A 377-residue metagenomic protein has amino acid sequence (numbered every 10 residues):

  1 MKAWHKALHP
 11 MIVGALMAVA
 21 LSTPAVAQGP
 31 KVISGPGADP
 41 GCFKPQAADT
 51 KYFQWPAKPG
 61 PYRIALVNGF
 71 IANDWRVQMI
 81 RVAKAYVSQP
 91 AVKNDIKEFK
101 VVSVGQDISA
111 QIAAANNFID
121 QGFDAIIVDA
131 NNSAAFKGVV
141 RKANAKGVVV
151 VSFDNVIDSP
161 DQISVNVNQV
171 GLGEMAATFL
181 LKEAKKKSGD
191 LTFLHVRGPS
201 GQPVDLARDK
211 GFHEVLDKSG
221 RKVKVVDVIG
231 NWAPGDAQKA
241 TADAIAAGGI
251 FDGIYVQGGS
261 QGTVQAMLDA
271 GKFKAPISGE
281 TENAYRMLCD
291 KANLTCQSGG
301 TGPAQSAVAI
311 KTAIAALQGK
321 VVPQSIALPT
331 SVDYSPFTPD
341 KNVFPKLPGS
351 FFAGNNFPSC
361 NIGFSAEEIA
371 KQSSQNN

Functional and structural regions predicted by a protein language model:
K2-V13: Bacterial N-terminal signal peptides that target proteins for export
Q28-Y62, V215, V308-N377: Hinge/cleft segment of the Venus flytrap/periplasmic-binding protein
G37-V82, Y86, K100-A113, A130-S133 (+2 more regions): Extracytoplasmic "Venus flytrap"
C42-Y52, Q111, V165-L191, A207 (+3 more regions): Hydrophobic alpha-helical segments within soluble ligand-binding/sensing domains
I64-N68, A72, A83-K84, M175-G220 (+3 more regions): An alpha-beta-alpha
Q89-V104, L191-H195, L216-P234: Short beta-strand elements in bilobed, periplasmic/extracellular small-molecule ligand-binding domains
N116, D124-A145, F212, V226 (+1 more regions): Hydrophobic alpha-helical
A134-G171, T192, A284-T295: Flexible loop/hinge segments that line or gate small-molecule binding clefts
